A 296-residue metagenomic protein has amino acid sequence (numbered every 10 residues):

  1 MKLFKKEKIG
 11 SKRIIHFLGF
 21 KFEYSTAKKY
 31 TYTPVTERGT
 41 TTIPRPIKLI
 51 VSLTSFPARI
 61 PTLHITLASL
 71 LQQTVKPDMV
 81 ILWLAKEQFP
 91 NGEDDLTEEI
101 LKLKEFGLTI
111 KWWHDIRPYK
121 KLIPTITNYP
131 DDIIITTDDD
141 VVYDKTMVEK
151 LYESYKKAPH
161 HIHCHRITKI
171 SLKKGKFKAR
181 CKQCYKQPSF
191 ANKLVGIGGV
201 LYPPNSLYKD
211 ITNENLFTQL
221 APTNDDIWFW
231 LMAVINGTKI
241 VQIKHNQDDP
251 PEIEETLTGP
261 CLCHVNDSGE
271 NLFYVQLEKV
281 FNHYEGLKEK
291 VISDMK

Functional and structural regions predicted by a protein language model:
M1-A27: Terminal leader/tail segments of proteins
L18-Q72: N-proximal low-complexity "stem/linker" segments adjacent to membrane-targeting elements
P44-K48, I65-T66, L216-K296: C-terminal catalytic/acceptor-binding lobe
T66-M79, K86-E87, K102: Short, acidic, metal-binding catalytic loop of nucleotide-sugar glycosyltransferases
D78-M79, I133, K239: Residues at the starts of beta-strands that form the adenosine-phosphate
A85-D131: Active-site-proximal specificity loops/subdomain of glycosyltransferases
T125, V142-N215: Conserved catalytic core of nucleotide-sugar-dependent glycosyltransferases
D131-V142: Short beta-strand-to-loop acidic/aromatic patch adjacent to the donor-nucleotide binding site
